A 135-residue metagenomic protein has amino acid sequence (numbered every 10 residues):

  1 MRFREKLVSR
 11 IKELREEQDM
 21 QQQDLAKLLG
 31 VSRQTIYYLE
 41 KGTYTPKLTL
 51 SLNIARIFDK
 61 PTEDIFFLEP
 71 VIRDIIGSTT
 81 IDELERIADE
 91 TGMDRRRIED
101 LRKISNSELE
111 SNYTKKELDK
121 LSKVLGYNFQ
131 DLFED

Functional and structural regions predicted by a protein language model:
M1-E17, E63, F67-R86, E90: A short, Lys/Arg-rich alpha-helix, primarily the initiator
I11, L25-A26, I36-L39, I65 (+3 more regions): Conserved hydrophobic/aromatic packing and binding residues within compact polymer-binding modules
E16, K27, R56, D89 (+1 more regions): Alpha-helical residues within the helix-turn-helix
Q21, S32, K47, P61 (+4 more regions): Short coil turns linking two alpha-helices in DNA-binding domains
K27-E63: Acidic (E/D-rich), amphipathic helical modules within compact regulatory domains
V31-Y44, D94-N112: Recognition helix of helix-turn-helix/homeodomain-like DNA-binding domains that insert into the DNA major groove
T49-D64, Y113-D131: DNA major-groove recognition helix of helix-turn-helix/homeodomain DNA-binding modules
